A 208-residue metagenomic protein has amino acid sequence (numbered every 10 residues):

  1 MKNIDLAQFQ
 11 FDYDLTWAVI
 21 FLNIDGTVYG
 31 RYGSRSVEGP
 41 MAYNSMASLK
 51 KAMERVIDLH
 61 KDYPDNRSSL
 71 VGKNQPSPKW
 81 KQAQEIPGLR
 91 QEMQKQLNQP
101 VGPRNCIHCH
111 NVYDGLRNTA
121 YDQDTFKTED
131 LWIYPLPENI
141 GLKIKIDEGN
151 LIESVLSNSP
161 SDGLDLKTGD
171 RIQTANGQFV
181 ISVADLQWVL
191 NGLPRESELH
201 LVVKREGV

Functional and structural regions predicted by a protein language model:
M1-I4: Thiol-based oxidoreductase modules, predominantly thioredoxin-like and allied folds used for disulfide exchange
Y13-T16, N158, S197: Short, small/polar residue-rich loop motifs at catalytic or cofactor-binding pockets
L15-R35: A short, hydrophobic beta-strand/beta-hairpin element that forms part of a small beta-sheet core
G26, R104-S154, G192, V208: PDZ/PDZ-like peptide-tail recognition elements
E38, H60-Y63, N98-N105, V112-L116: Short sequence/structural segments immediately N-terminal
S48-N98, T119: Post-cleavage N-terminal segment of exported redox proteins
S161-A184: Conserved PDZ fold ligand-binding element
Q173, W188-V208: PDZ-domain C-terminal substructure recognizer with occasional recognition of PDZ-binding tails
